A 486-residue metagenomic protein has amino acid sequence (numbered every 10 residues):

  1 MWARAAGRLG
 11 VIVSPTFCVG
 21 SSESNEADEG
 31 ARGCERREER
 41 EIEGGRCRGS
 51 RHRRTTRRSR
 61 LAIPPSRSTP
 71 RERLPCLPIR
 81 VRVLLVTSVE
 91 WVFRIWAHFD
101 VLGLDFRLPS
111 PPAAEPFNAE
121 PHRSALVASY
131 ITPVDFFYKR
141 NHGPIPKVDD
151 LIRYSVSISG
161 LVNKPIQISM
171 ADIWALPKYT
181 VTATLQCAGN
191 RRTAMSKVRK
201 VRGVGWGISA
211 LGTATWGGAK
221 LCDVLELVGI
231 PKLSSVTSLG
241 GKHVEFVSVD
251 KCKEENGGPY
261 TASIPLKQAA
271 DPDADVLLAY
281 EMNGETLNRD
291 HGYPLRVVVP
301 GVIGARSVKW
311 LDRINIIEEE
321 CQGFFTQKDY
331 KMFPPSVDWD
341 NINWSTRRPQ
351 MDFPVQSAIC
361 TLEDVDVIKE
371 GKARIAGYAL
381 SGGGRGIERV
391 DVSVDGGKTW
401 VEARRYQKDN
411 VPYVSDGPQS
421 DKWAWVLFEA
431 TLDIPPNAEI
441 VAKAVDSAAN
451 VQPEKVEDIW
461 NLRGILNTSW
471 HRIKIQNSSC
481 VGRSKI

Functional and structural regions predicted by a protein language model:
W2, A6-G7, I486: N-terminal mitochondrial targeting presequence
R4, R36, R46, R53-R54 (+1 more regions): Compositionally biased, intrinsically disordered low-complexity segments enriched in Pro/Arg/Gln/His
G7-G20: Terminal signal-anchor or tail-anchor transmembrane helices that tether membrane-associated enzymes to cellular
N25-D28: Acidic/polar hotspots within intrinsically disordered regions
G30-G44: Intrinsically disordered, glycine-rich low-complexity segments
G49-R80, V86-I486: Structured, non-membrane catalytic/scaffold regions adjacent to prosthetic-group chemistry
